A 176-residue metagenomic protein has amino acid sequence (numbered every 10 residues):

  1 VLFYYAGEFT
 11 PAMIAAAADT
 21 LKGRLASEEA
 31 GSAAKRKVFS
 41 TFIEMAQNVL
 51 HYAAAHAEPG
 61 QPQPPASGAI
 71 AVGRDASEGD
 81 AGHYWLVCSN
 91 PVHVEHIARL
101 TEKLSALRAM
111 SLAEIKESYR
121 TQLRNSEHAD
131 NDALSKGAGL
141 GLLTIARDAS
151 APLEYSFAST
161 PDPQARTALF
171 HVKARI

Functional and structural regions predicted by a protein language model:
V1-E29, L107-R120: Helix-loop-beta hinge of the Bergerat
F3, F9, F39-F42, Y84 (+2 more regions): Phenylalanine-focused residue identity feature
Y5, F9, A30-A34, A133 (+1 more regions): Conserved aromatic-histidine-acidic binding/catalytic patches
M13, A17, A34-T41, G137 (+1 more regions): Short amphipathic alpha-helical segments
L21-I43, E127-D132: Conserved short strand/loop->alpha-helix "switch" segment adjacent to the catalytic nucleotide/phosphoryl-transfer site
E28, S32, V49-A57: Amphipathic alpha-helical interaction segments
E44, N48: Conserved polar catalytic motif of the HATPase_c/GHKL fold
Y52-I176: Conserved beta-strand-loop-beta-strand hairpin that lines the nucleotide-binding pocket of ATP/GTP-utilizing enzymes
